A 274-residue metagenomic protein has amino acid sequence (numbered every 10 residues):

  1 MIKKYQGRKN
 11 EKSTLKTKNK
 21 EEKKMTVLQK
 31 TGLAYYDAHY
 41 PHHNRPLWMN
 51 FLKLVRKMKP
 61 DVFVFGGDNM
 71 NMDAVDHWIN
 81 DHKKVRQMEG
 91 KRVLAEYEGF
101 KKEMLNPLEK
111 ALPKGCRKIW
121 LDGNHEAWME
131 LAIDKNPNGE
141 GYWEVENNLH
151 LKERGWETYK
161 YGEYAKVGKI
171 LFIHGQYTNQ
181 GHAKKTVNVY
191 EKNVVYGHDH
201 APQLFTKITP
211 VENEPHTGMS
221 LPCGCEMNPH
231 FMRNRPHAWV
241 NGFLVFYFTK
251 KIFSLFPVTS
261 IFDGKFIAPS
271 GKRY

Functional and structural regions predicted by a protein language model:
I2-L105, R273-Y274: N-terminal active-site segment of His-dependent metallophosphoesterases
L15-V27, G32, G162-V187: Core dinuclear metal-dependent hydrolase active-site scaffold
E21, T26-L28, W120, F253-Y274: C-terminal/domain-terminus segments
Y36-H39, G67-M70, N124-E126, G175-Y177 (+2 more regions): Active-site metal-binding loops of divalent metal-dependent hydrolases
N44-R45, D73-H77, M129-D134, A183-K184 (+1 more regions): A short acidic (Asp/Glu
F63, K118-W120, G218: Hydrophobic/aromatic residues located in beta-strands of well-ordered beta-sheets within soluble catalytic
V75-Y161: Active-site neighborhood of divalent metal-dependent phosphoester bond hydrolases
K169-D263, G271: Conserved beta-sheet core of the metallophosphoesterase superfamily
